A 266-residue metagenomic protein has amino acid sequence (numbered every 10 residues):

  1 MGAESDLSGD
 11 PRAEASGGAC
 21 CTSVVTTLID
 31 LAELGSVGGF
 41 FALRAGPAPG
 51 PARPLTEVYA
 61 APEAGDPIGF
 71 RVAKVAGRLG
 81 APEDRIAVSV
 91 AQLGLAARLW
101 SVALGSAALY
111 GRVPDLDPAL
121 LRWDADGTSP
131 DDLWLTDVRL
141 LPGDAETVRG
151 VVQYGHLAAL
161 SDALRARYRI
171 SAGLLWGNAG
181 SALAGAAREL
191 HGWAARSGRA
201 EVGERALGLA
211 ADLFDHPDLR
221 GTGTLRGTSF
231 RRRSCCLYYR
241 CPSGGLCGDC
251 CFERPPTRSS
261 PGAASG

Functional and structural regions predicted by a protein language model:
G2-A108: N-terminal, charged low-complexity regulatory/assembly segments
G2-A32, V37-R44, G155-H156, L160-A195 (+3 more regions): Non-catalytic accessory segments flanking enzymatic or RNA/DNA-binding domains
Y59-G227: Hydrophobic, aromatic-lined core segments that form the binding pocket/scaffold for planar heteroaromatic ligands
R199-G266: Cys/His-clustered metal-coordination modules, chiefly Zn-binding fingers
